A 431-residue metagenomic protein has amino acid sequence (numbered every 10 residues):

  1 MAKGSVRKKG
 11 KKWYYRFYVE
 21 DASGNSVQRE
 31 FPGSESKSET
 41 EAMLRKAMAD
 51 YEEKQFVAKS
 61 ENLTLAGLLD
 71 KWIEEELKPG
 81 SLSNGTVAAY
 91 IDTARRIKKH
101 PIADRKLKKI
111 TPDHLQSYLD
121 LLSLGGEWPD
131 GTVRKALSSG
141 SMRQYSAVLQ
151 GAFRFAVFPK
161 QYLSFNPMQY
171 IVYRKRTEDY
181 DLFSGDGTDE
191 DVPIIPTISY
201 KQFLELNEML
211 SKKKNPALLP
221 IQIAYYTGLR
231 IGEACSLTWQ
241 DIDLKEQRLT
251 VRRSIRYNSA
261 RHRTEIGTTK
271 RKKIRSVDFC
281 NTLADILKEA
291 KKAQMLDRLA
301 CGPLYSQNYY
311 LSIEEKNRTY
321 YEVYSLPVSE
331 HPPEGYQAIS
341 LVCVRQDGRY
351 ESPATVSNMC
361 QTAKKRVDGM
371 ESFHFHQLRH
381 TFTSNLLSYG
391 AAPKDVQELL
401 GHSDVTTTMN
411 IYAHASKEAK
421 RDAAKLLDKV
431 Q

Functional and structural regions predicted by a protein language model:
M1-G33, R253: Short, Arg/Lys-rich segments that mark the N-terminal edge of DNA/RNA- and chromatin-recognition modules
P32, S236-I242, Q397-S403, I411-H414: A short, basic/aromatic helix-end/turn motif that makes direct DNA contacts
E35-Y51: A short, charged, amphipathic alpha-helix used as a generic interaction element across diverse proteins
A49-F56, G67-A136, D186: Basic/aromatic-enriched alpha-helical hairpins
W128-G131, E208-A217, T227, V277 (+3 more regions): Short, basic (Lys/Arg/His-rich) helix/loop patches that form interaction surfaces in the mid-to-C-terminal regions
T132-S139, R143-A147, F158, Y162-F165 (+5 more regions): Basic, Lys/Arg- and aromatic-enriched nucleic-acid-binding interface segment
Y173-R176, L237-P332: Conserved tyrosine-mediated DNA breakage-rejoining catalytic core shared by Y-recombinases
I255-Y257, T381, L400-L426: Catalytic-site neighborhood detector that most strongly recognizes the C-terminal catalytic loop/helix of tyrosine
